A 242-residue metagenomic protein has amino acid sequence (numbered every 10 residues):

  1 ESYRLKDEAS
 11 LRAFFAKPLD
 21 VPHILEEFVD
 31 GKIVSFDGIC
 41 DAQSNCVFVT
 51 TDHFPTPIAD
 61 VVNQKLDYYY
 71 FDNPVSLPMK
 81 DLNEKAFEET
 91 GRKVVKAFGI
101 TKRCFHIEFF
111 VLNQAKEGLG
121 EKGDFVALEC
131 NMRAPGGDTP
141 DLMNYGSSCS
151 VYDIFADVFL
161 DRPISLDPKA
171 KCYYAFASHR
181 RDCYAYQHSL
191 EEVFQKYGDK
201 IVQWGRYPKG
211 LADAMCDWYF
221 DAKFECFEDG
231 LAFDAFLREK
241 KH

Functional and structural regions predicted by a protein language model:
E1-A13: A conserved helix-loop-beta module that forms one wall/lid of the active-site cleft in ATP-utilizing catalytic domains
Y3, E27, N73, W218-E225: Short, well-ordered beta-strand elements within core beta-sheets of diverse protein domains
A13-F14, F233: Hydrophobic side chains in well-ordered alpha-helices
E27-D30, V34, G38-I100, C104 (+3 more regions): ATP-dependent carboxylate/phosphate-activation module, predominantly the ATP-grasp catalytic core and closely related
K116: Hard-cation-handling environments
I154-H242: Peripheral (often C-terminal) accessory segments that flank ATP-dependent C-N-forming ligase machineries
